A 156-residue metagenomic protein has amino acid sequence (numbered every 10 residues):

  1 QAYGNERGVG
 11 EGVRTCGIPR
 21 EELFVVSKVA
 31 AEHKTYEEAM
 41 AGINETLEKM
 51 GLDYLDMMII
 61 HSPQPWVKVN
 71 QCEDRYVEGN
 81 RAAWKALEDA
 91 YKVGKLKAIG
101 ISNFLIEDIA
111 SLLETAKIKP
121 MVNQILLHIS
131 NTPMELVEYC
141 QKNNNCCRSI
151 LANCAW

Functional and structural regions predicted by a protein language model:
Q1-G8, E32-E37, L127-P133, A155-W156: Acidic-and-aromatic substrate-binding clefts and catalytic sites of carbohydrate-active enzymes
Q1-L23, D53, A82, N153-W156: N-terminal binding-site loop/beta-alpha segment at the start of enzyme catalytic domains that lines or forms
G8-R14, I43-L47, L87, I109: Short, well-ordered amphipathic alpha-helices
T15-E22, M50-L52, Y91-K95, T115-K119: Short helix-capping segments at alpha-helix termini
R20-H33, M57-P63, L127: A short, structured active-site edge motif that brings together acidic residues
S27-E37, N70-E78: Active-site mouth loops of central-metabolism enzymes
A39-I60, D89-V93: CE4/NodB-like, metal-dependent polysaccharide N-deacetylase domain that modifies extracellular/periplasmic N-acetylated
S62-W156: Beta/alpha (TIM)-barrel catalytic core signal, keyed to glycine-rich beta->alpha loops juxtaposed to Asp/Glu that bind
